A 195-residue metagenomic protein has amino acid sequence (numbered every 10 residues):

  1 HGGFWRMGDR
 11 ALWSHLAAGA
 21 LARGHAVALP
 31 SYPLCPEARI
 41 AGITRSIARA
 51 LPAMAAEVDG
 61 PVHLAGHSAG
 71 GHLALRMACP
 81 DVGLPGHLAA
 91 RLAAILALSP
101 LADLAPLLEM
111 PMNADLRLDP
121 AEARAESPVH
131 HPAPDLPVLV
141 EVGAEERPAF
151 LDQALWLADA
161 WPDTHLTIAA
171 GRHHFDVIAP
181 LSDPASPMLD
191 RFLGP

Functional and structural regions predicted by a protein language model:
H1-R6: Active-site glycine-rich loops that stabilize anionic/oxyanionic intermediates across multiple enzyme folds
M7-A17, A28-P61: Catalytic nucleophile-loop/oxyanion-hole region of alpha/beta-hydrolase and closely related hydrolase-like folds
H25, Y32-L34, P100, A169-G171: Active-site loop/turn elements of alpha/beta-hydrolase fold enzymes, especially the short glycine-/histidine-rich
R49-M112: Primarily recognizes the serine-hydrolase "nucleophile elbow" in alpha/beta-hydrolase and SGNH/GDSL folds
D81-P85, W161, A185: Active-site catalytic pocket residues across diverse enzymes, especially alpha/beta-hydrolases
A94-E109, P120-W156: The feature captures the conserved acid-bearing segment of alpha/beta-hydrolase catalytic domains
L151, L155, P162-P195: C-terminal catalytic histidine-bearing segment of alpha/beta-hydrolase fold enzymes
